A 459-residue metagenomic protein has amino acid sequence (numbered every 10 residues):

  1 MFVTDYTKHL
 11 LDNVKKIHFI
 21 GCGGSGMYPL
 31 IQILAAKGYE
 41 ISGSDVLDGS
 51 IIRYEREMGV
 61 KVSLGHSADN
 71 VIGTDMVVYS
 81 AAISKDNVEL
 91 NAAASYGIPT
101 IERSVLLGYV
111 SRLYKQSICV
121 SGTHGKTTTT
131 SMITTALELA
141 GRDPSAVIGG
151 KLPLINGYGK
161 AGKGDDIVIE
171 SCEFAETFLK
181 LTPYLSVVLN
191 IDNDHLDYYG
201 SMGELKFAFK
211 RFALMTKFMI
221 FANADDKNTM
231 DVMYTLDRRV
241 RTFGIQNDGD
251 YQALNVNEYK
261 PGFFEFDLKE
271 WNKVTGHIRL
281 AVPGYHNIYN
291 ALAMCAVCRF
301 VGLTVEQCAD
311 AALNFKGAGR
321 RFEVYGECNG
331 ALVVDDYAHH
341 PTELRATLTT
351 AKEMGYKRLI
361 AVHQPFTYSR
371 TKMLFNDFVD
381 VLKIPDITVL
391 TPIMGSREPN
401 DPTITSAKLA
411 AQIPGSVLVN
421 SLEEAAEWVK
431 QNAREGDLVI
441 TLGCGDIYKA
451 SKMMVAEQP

Functional and structural regions predicted by a protein language model:
M1-N13, S67, L107-Y109, E323-V324 (+1 more regions): A short, basic/flexible loop-to-alpha-helix module at the beginning of a structural domain
F2, L10-H18, G26, I33-K37 (+4 more regions): Nucleotide phosphate-binding/pyrophosphate-handling subdomain across enzymes that bind or process nucleotide phosphates
K8-L10, I33-Y39, R53-R56, N70 (+5 more regions): Phosphate-binding loop of NTP-binding sites
I17-C22, L442: Conserved N-terminal Rossmann-fold NAD(P)-binding element of oxidoreductases
Y39-V46, M219-A224, I360-Q364, P385-G395: Short internal beta-strands
S44-D45, S63-H66, I101-G108, V147 (+4 more regions): Beta-strand->loop->alpha-helix junctions that form or flank phosphate-binding loops in nucleotide-handling enzymes
R56-I72: Glycine-rich, highly charged phosphate/nucleotide-binding loops
V379-E435: C-terminal helical cap/extension that packs against the catalytic core of soluble nucleotide-cofactor enzymes
